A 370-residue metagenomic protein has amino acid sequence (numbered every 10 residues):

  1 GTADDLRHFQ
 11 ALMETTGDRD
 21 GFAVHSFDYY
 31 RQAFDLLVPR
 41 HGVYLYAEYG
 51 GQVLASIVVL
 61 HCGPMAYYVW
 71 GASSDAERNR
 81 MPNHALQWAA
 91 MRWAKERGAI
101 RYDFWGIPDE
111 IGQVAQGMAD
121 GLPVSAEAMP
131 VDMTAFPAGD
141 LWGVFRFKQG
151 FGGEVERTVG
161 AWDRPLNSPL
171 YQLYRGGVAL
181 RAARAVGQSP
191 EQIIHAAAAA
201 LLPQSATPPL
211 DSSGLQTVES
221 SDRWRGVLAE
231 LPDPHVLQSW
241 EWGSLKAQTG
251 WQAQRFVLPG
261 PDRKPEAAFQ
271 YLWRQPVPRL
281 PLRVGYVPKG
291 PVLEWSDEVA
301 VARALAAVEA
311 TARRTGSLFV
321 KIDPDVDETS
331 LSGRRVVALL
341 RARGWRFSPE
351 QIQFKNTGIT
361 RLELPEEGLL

Functional and structural regions predicted by a protein language model:
G1-N79, E96, D109-L122, D211-L280 (+2 more regions): A conserved beta-strand-loop-helix scaffold within acyl/acetyltransferase catalytic domains
R19, R78, M133, P288-S296: The substrate-binding groove and active-site-proximal loops of carbohydrate-active enzymes, especially glycoside
Y29-L173, R303-A310: Aromatic (often tryptophan-rich) hydrophobic motifs at membrane interfaces
M65, R101, V284, S317-F319: Residues at the N-termini of beta-strands
V69, W105, P288, K321-D323: A cross-family glycoside hydrolase active-site/sugar-binding cleft signature
E156, P281, R314-G316, Q351-F354: A short, structural micro-pattern
P165-P209: Membrane-proximal basic amphipathic "stem/tether" segments
P291-R343: A gly/proline- and charged-residue-enriched helix-loop-helix capping module
